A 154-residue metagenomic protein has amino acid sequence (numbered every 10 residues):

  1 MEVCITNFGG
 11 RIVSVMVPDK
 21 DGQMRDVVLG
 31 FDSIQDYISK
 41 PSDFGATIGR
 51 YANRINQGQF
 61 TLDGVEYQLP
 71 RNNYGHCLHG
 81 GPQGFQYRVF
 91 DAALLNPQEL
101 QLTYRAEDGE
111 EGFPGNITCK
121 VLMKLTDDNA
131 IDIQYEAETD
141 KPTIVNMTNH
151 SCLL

Functional and structural regions predicted by a protein language model:
M1-L154: Surface-exposed acidic/polar loop and edge beta-strand patches at domain peripheries
